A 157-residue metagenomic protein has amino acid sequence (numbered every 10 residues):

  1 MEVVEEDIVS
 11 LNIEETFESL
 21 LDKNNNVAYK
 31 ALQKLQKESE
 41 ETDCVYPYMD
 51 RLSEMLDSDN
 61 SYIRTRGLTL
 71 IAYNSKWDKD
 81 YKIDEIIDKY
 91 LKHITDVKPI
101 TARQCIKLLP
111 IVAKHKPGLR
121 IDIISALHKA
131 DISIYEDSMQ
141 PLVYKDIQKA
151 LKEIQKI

Functional and structural regions predicted by a protein language model:
E2-D7, N24, K37-P47, S75-I83 (+2 more regions): Flexible loop/turn segments at the boundaries of HEAT repeats in alpha-solenoid HEAT proteins
E2-L11, I124-I157: Eukaryotic acidic, Ser/Thr-rich intrinsically disordered low-complexity regions
E15-F17, R51-S53, I83-L91, I123-D131: Buried hydrophobic core positions in alpha-solenoid tandem helical repeats
K23-N25, D59-S61, V97-P99, Y135-E136 (+1 more regions): Short inter-helical turns and helix N-cap capping residues of alpha-solenoid HEAT/ARM repeat scaffolds
L32-Q33, M49, G67-T69, I106-K107 (+3 more regions): Hydrophobic core positions within HEAT/HEAT-like alpha-solenoid repeats
Q36-K37, A72-S75, P110-I111, H128 (+1 more regions): Structural signature of alpha-helical solenoid repeat scaffolds
L56-V97: Helix-adjacent hinge/juxtasegments
